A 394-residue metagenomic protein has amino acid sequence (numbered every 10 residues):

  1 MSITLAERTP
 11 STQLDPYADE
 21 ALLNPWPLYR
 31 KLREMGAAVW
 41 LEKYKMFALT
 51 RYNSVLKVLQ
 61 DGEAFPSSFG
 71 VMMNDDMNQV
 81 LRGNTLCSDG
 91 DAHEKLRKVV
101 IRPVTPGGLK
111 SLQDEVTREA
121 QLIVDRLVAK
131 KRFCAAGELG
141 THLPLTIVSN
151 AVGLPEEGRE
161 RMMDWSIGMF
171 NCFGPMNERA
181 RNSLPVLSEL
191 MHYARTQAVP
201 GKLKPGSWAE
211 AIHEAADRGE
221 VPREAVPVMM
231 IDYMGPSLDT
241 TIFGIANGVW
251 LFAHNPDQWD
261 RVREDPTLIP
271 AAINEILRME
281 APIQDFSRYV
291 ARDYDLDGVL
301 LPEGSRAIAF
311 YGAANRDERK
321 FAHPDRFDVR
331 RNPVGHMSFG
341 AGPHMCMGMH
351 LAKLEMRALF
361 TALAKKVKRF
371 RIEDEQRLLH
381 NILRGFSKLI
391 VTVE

Functional and structural regions predicted by a protein language model:
M1-E394: Cytochrome P450
